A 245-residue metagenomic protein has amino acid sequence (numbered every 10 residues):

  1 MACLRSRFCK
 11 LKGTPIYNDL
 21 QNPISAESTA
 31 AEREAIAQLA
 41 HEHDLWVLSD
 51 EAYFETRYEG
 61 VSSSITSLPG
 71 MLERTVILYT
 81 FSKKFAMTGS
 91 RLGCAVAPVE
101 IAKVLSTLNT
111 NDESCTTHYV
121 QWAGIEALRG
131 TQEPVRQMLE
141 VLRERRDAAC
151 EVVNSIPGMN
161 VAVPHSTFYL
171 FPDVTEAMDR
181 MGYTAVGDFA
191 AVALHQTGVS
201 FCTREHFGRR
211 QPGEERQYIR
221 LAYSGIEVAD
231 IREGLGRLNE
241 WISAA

Functional and structural regions predicted by a protein language model:
M1-A245: PLP-dependent class I/II
